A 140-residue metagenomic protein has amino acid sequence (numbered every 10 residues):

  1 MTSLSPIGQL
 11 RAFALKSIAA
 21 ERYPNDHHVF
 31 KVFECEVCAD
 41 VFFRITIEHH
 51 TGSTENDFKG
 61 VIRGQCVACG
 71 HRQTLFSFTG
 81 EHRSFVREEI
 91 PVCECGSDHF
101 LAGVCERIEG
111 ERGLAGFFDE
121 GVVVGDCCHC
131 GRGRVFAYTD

Functional and structural regions predicted by a protein language model:
M1, C35-C38, C66-C69, V92-C95 (+1 more regions): Short cysteine-rich clusters marking metal-coordination/redox-active sites
M1-S3, H27, F33-R44, G64 (+1 more regions): Long C-terminal interaction/binding lobes of large macromolecular proteins
T2-L10: Positively charged, low-complexity terminal tracts and the immediately adjacent first secondary-structure elements
Q9-Y23, C38-S53, C69-G80, V104-G113: Short Cys/His-rich Zn2+-coordinating modules
F30-C35, V61-R63, R87-V92, V124: Residues immediately within or flanking Cys/His clusters that coordinate Zn2+ in small zinc-binding modules
F33-C38, I90-H99, G103-I108: Generic detector of solvent-exposed, compositionally biased contiguous segments
H49-R63, E81-S84, R107-V124, D140: Short linker/helix segments within small regulatory modules
G60-R87, S97-C105, C128-D140: Short metal-binding segments enriched for Cys and/or His
